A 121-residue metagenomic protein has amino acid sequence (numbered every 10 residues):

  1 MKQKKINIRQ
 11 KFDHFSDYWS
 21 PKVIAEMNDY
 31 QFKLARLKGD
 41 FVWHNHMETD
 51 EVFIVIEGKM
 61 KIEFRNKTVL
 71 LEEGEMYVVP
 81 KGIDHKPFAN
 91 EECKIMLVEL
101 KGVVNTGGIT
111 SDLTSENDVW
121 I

Functional and structural regions predicted by a protein language model:
M1-K33, D112-W120: A short, N-terminal "cap"/entry segment at the start of jelly-roll beta-barrel domains of the cupin/DSBH fold
V23-I24, A35, V42-M47, E63-F64 (+1 more regions): Short histidine-centered beta-strand/loop micro-motifs that create catalytic or ligand/metal-coordination sites
N28, I56-E57, E72-E73, E91: A cytosolic small-molecule/anion-sensing beta-strand core signal
D29-Q31, K38-D40, E57-K61, T68 (+1 more regions): Short, charged/polar surface micro-motifs in flexible loops or helix N-caps
F32, D50, C93: Change "...and in nucleic-acid phosphodiester-cleaving endonucleases..." to "...and in nucleic-acid processing enzymes
R36-L37, H46-E63, V98: Short, conserved beta-strand element in jelly-roll/cupin
R65-K81: Short acidic-glycine-tyrosine-enriched beta hairpin
K81-I109: Ligand-binding loop in jelly-roll beta-barrel domains
